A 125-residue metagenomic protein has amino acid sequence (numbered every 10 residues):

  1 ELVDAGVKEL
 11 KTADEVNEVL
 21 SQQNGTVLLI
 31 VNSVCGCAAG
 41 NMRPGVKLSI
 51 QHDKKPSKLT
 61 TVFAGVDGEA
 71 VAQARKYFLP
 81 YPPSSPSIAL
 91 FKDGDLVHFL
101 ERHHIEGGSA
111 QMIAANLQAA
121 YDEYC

Functional and structural regions predicted by a protein language model:
E1-Q23, C125: N-terminal leader/targeting and pre-domain segments
E18-D53: Local sequence-structure signature of Cys/Sec-based thiol-disulfide redox active-site neighborhoods
V31, K54-Q73: Thiol-based oxidoreductase modules, predominantly thioredoxin-like and allied folds used for disulfide exchange
S33, A38-V46, K58-L59, A70 (+2 more regions): Amphipathic alpha-helical interface surfaces
R43-K47, A74-F78, E101-H104: "Short basic amphipathic alpha-helical interaction patches in structured regions
V71-S85: Short acidic (Asp/Glu) patches
P82-C125: Non-catalytic, surface beta->alpha helical segment in thiol-disulfide oxidoreductase systems
